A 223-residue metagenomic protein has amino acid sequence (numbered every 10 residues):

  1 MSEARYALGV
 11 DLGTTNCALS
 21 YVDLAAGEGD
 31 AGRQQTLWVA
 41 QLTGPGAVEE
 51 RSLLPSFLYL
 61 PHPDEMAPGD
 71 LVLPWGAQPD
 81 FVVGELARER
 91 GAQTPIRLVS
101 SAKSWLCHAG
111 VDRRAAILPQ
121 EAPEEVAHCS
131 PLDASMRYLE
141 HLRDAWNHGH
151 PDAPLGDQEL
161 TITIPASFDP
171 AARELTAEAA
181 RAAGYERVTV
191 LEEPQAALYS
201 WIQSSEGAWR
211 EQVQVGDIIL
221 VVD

Functional and structural regions predicted by a protein language model:
M1, V39-G46, Y199, G207 (+1 more regions): Aromatic/His-enriched, Gly/Pro-containing loop or helix-boundary segments that lie immediately adjacent to catalytic
S2-D30, E206-D223: Gly/Thr-rich phosphate-binding beta-strand-loop-beta motif of the actin/hexokinase/Hsp70
T14, L24-A26, D64-E65, S167-D169 (+1 more regions): Conserved nucleotide-binding/hydrolysis micro-motifs of P-loop NTPases
T15, S52-S56, E186, G216-D217: Short glycine-/polar-rich loops that comprise or flank the Walker A/P-loop and associated switch/sensor motifs
S20-V22, A172-T176, S200-S204: Short acidic, glycine/serine/threonine-rich loops at helix termini
G27, P68, N147-A153, S205-Q212: Alpha-helix termini
G32-A183, E192: Phosphate-binding loop and its immediate beta->loop->alpha context in nucleotide/phosphate-handling enzymes
R181, Y185-Q203, R210-D223: Small-residue (GG/TT-enriched) beta-loop-alpha framework at ligand/catalytic clefts
